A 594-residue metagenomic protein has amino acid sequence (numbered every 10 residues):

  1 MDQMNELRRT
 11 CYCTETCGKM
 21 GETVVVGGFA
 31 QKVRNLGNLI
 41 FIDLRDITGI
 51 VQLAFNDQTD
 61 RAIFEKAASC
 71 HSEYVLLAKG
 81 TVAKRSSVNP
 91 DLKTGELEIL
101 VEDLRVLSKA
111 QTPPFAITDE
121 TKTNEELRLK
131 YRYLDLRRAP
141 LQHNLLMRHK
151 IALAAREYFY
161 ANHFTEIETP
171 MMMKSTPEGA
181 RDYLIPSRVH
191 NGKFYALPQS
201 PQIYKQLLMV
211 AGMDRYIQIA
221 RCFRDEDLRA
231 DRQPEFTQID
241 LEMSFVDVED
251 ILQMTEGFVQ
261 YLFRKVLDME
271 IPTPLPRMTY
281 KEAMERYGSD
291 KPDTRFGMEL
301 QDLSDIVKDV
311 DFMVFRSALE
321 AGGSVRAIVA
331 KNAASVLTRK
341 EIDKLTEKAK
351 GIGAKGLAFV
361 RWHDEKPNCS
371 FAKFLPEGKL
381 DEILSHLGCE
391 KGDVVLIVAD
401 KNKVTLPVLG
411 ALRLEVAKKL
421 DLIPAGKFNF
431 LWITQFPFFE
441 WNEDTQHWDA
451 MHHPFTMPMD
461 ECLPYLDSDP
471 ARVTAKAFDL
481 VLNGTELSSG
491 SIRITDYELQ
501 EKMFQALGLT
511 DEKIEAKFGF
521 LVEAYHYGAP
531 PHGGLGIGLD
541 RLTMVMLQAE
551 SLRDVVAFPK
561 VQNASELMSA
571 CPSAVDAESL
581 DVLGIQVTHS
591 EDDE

Functional and structural regions predicted by a protein language model:
M1-E594: Class II aminoacyl-tRNA synthetase catalytic cores and aaRS-like
